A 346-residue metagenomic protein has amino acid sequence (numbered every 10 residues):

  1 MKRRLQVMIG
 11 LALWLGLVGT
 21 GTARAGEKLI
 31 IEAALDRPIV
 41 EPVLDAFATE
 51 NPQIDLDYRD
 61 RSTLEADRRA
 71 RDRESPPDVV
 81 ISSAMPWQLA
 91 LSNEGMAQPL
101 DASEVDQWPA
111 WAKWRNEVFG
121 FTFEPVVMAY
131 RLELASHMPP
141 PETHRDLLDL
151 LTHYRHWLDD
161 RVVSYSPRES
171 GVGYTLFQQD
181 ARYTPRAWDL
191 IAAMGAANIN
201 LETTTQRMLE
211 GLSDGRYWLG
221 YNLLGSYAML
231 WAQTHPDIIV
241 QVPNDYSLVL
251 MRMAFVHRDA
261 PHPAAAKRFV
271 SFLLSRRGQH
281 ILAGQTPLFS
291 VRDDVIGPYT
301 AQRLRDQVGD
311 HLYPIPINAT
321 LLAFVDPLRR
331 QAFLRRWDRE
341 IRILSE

Functional and structural regions predicted by a protein language model:
A25-L89: Early extracytoplasmic/lumenal segment of secretory-pathway proteins
P76, S83-S213: Extracytoplasmic ligand-binding site segments that recognize negatively charged/polar headgroups
P77-S82, L201, W218-L223, I239-V240: Paired acidic/hydrophobic, glycine-rich loop segments that form the ligand-binding mouth/hinge of periplasmic-binding
P86-A90, S213, Y217-D237: A ligand-binding cleft/hinge motif common to bilobed small-molecule-binding domains
D106-W111, E124, L190-G195, T234-R258: Periplasmic-binding protein-like
A129-L134, L176-Q178, L250-H262, I281-L282: A bilobed periplasmic-binding-protein/Venus flytrap-type ligand-binding module shared by bacterial periplasmic
H257-I317: Mature extracytoplasmic/periplasmic domains
I317-E346: Conserved C-terminal helix/tail region of periplasmic/extracytoplasmic solute-binding proteins
